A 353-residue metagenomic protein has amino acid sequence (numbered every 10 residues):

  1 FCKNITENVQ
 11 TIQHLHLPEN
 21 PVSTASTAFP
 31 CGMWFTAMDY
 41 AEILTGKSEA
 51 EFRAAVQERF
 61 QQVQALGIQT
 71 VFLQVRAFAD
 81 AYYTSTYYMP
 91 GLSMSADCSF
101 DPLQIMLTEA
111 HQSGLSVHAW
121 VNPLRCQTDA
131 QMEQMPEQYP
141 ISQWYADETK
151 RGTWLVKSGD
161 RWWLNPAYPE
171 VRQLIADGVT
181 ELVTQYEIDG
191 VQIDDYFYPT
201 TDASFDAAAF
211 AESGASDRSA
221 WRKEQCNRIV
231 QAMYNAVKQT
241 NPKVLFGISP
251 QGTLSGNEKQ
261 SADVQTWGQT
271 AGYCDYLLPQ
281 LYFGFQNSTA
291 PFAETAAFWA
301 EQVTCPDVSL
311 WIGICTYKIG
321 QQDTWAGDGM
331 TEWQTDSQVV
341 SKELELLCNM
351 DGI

Functional and structural regions predicted by a protein language model:
S23-R53, H118-A119, L124-E181, Q185 (+1 more regions): Active-site-adjacent "subsite" loops/lids of carbohydrate-active enzymes
T45-Q64, V171-L182, G256-G272, F292 (+1 more regions): Short, acidic/polar
K47-L66, G91-S113, E224-I229: Aromatic- and glycine-enriched glycan-recognition loops and surfaces that form the carbohydrate-binding subsites
F52, Q69, Q104, A146-T270 (+1 more regions): Polysaccharide-binding and catalytic clefts of secreted carbohydrate-active enzymes
A54-D80, Q185-G190, G272-Y276, L347-I353: Catalytic domains of carbohydrate-active enzymes, especially glycoside hydrolases
L66-F100: Aromatic-lined carbohydrate-binding/catalytic grooves of carbohydrate-active enzymes
Y83-S95, R125-K157, D195-G214, D328-E332: Aromatic- and acidic-residue-enriched segments that line the glycan-binding/catalytic groove of carbohydrate-active
Q269-P291, F298-I353: Substrate-binding cleft of secreted/luminal carbohydrate-active enzymes
